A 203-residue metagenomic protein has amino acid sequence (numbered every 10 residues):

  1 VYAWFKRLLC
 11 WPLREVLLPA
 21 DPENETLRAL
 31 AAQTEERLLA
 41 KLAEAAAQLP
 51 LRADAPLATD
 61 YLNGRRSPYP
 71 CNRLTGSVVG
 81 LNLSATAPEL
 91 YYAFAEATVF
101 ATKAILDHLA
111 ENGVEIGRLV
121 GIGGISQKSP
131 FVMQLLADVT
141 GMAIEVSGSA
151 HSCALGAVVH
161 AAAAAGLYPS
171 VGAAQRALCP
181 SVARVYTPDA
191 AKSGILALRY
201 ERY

Functional and structural regions predicted by a protein language model:
V1-Y203: Glycine/Thr-rich phosphate-binding loops that ligate phosphate moieties of nucleotide and other phosphorylated ligands
